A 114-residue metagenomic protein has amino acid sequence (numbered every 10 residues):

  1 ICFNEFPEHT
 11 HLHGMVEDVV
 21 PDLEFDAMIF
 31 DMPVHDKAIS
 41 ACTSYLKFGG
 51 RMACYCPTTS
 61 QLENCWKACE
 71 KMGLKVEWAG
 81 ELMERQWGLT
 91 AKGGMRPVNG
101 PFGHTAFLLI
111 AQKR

Functional and structural regions predicted by a protein language model:
I1-D36: S-adenosyl-L-methionine
D36-F107: C-terminal substrate-binding/active-site "lid" region of AdoMet-derived donor-dependent transferases
I110-R114: C-terminal lobe and adjacent flexible extensions of AdoMet/dcAdoMet transferase-like proteins
